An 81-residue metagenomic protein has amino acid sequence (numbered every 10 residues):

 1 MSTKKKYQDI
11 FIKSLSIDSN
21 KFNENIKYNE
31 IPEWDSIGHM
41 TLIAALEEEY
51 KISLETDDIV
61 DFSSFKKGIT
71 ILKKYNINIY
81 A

Functional and structural regions predicted by a protein language model:
S2-W34, G38-A44, E49-A81: Phosphopantetheine-dependent thiolation modules in NRPS/PKS and related acyl-activating systems
